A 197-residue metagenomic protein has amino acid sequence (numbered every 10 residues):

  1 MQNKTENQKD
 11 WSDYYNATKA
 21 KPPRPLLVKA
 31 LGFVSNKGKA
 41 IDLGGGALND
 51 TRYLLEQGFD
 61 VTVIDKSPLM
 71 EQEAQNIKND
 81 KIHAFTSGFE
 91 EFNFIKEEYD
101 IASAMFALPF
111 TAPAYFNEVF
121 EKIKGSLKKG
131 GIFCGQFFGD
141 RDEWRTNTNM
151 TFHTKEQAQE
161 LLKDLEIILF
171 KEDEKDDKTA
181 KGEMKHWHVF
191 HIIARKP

Functional and structural regions predicted by a protein language model:
M1-S35, I41, G46-N93, A114-E118 (+1 more regions): Class I (Rossmann-like) S-adenosyl-L-methionine-dependent methyltransferase catalytic domain, capturing the SAM-binding
V61-I64, A102, I123-S126: Hydrophobic aliphatic residue packing
F94-A102: A short acidic, Gly/Pro-enriched loop at the edge of an enzyme's catalytic core that lines a small-molecule cofactor
E97, A107, D173: Flexible loop residues that form catalytic and substrate-binding hotspots at small-molecule/glycan-binding clefts
I101-Y115: A short SAM/SAH-binding and catalytic strip from SAM-dependent methyltransferases
N117-K129: A short glycine-rich, Lys/Arg-flanked "PGG" loop and its adjoining helix->strand segment in the class I
